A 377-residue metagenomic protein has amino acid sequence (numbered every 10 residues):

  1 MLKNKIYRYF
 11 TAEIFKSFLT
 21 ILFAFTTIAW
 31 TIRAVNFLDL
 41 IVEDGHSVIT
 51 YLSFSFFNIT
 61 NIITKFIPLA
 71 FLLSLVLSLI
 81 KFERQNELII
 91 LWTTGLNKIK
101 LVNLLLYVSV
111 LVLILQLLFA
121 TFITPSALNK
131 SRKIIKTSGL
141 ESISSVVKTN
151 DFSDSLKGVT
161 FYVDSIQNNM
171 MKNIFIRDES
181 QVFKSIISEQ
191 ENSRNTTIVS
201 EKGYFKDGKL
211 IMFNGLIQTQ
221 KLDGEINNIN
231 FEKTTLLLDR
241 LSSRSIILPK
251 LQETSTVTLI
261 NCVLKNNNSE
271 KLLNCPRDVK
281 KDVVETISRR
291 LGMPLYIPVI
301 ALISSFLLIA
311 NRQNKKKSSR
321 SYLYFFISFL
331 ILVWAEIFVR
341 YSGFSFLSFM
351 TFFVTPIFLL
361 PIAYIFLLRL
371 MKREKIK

Functional and structural regions predicted by a protein language model:
M1-L156, V163, I246-K377: Transmembrane alpha-helices
L40, I49, S53, S109-N227 (+1 more regions): Non-transmembrane, extracytosolic/lumenal segments of membrane-associated proteins
T219, S243-S245: Short, acidic Gly/Pro/Ser/Thr-rich loop/turn segments
T234-L236, L259-I260: Generic detector of short, aliphatic-rich beta-strand segments that form the cores of beta-sheets in diverse domain
